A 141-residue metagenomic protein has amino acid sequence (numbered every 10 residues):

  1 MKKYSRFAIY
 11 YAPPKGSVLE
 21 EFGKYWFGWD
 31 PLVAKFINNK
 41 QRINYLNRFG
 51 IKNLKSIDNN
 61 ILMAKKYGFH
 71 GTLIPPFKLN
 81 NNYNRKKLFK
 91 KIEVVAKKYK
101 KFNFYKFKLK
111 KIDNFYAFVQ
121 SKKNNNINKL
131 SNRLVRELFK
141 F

Functional and structural regions predicted by a protein language model:
M1-F104, L109-I112, K129-L130, L134-F141: Basic, often amphipathic N-terminal segments
F115-L130: Short, low-order "capping/linker" segments at domain edges
